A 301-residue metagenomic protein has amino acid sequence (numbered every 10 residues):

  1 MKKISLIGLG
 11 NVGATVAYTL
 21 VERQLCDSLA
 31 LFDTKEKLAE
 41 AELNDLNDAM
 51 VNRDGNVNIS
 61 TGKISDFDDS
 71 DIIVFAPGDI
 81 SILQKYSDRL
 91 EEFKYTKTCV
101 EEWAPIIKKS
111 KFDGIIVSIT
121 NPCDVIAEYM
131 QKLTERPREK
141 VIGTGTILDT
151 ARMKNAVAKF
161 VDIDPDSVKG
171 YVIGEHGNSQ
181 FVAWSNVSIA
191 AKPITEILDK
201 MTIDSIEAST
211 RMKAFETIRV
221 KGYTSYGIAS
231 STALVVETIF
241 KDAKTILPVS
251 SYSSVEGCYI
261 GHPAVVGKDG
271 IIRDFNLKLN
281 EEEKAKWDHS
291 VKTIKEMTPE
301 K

Functional and structural regions predicted by a protein language model:
M1-I4: Extreme N-terminal starter segment of soluble prokaryotic enzymes
L9-G10: Glycine-rich Rossmann-fold phosphate-binding loop(s) that bind the pyrophosphate of adenine dinucleotide cofactors
G13-A14: N-terminal Rossmann-fold NAD(P) dinucleotide-binding loop
T34-D71, K295-E300: Conserved N-terminal Rossmann-fold NAD(P) cofactor-binding segment
V57-G114: Rossmann-like NAD(P)-binding element
I115, N121-I189: Rossmann-like dinucleotide-binding core of oxidoreductases
A158-K301: Long, compositionally biased stretches enriched for glycine and/or charged residues
